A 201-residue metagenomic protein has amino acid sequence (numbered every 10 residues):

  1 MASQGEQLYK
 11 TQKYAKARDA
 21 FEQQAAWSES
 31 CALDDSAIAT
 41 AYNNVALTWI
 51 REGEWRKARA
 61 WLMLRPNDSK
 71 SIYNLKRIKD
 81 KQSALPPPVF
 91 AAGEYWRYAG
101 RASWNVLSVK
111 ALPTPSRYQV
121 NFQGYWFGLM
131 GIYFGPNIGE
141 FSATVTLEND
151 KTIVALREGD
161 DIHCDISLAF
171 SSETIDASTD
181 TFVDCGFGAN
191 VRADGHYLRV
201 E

Functional and structural regions predicted by a protein language model:
M1-K13, L62, Y98-A111, E158-S167: Generic detector of contiguous secondary-structure segments
M1-L85: Alpha-helical protein-protein interaction scaffolds
A17, A41, A58, Y95 (+5 more regions): Hydrophobic beta-strand residues in large extracellular and virion-surface proteins
E29, D35-I38, R77-G93, V120 (+1 more regions): Amphipathic repeat-derived elements
S83-N105, G195-R199: Tryptophan-anchored aromatic micro-motifs
P88-W96, S116-Q119, L147-R157: Short, hydrophobic/aromatic-rich segments at coil-to-beta transitions
G100-E148, D176-T181, G188, R192: N-terminal glycine/threonine-rich, aromatic-flanked beta-hairpin/loop signature
E140-E201: C-terminal, beta-strand-rich globular interaction domains
